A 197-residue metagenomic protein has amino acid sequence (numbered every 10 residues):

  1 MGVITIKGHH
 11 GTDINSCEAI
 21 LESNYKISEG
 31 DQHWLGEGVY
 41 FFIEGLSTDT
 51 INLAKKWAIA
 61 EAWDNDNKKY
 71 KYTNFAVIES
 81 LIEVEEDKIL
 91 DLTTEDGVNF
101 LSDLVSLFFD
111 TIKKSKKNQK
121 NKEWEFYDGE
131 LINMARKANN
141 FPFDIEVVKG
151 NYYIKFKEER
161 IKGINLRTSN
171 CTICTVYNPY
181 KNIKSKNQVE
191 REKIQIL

Functional and structural regions predicted by a protein language model:
M1-L35: ADP-ribose/NAD+-binding catalytic cleft of ART/PARP-like enzymes
I4, E29, L35-G36, N52 (+3 more regions): Alpha-helical structural elements
G11, E22, N74-L197: Active-site and NAD+-binding cores of ADP-ribose-processing enzymes
C17, F42, T48, N65 (+3 more regions): Amphipathic alpha-helical interaction segments
E18-L21, N52-I59, N151-Y153: A short linear-motif detector with a strong N-terminal bias
I27-Y40, E44-K114: ADP-ribosyltransferase catalytic core
